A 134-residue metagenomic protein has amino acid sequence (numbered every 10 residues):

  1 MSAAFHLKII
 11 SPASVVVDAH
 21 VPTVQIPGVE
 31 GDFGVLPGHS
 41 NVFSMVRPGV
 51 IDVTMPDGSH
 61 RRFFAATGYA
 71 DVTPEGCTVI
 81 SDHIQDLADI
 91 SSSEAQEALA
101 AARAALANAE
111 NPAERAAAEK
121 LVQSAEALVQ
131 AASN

Functional and structural regions predicted by a protein language model:
M1-A4: Short, charged, intrinsically disordered terminal tails
H6-Q96: Compact, glycine-rich, soluble single-domain proteins
A88-N134: Acidic/glycine-rich phosphate/pyrophosphate-binding loops and surrounding catalytic core that coordinate Mg2+
